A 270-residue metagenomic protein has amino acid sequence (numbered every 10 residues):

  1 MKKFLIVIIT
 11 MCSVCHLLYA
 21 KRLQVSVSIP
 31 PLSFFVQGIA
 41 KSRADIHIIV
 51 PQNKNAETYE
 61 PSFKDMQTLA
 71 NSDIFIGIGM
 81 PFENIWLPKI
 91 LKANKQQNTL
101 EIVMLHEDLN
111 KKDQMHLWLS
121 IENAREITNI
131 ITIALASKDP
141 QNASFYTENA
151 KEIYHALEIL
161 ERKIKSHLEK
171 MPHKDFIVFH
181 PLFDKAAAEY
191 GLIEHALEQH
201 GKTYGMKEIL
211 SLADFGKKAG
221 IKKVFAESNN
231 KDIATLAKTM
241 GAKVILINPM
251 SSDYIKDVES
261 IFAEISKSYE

Functional and structural regions predicted by a protein language model:
F4-S13: Sec-dependent N-terminal signal peptides
Y19-E270: Extracytoplasmic metal-acquisition and chelation regions
